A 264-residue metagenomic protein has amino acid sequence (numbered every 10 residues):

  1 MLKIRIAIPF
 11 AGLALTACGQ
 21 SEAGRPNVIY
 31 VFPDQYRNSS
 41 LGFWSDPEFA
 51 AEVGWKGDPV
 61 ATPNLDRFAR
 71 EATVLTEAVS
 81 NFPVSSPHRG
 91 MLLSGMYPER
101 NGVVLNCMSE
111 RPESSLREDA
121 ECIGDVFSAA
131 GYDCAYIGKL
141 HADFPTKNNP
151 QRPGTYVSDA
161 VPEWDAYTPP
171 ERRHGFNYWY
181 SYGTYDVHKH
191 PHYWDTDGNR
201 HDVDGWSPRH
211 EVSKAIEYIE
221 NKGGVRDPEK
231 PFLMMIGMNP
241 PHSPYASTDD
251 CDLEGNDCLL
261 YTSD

Functional and structural regions predicted by a protein language model:
L2, A14-S263: Formylglycine-dependent sulfatase
L2-P9: Sec-dependent signal peptide recognition, specifically the positively charged N-region followed immediately by
